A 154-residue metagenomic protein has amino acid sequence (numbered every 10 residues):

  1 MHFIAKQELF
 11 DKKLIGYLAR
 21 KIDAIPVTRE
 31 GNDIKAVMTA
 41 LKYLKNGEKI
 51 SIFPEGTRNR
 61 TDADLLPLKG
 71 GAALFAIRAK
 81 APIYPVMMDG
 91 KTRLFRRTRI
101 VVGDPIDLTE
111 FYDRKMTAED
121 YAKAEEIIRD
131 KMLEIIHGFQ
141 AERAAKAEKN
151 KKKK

Functional and structural regions predicted by a protein language model:
M1-G31, T39: Catalytic core of membrane glycerolipid acyltransferases/transacylases, capturing the structured, soluble-facing
K35-K154: Non-catalytic C-terminal accessory region of glycerolipid acyltransferases and related lyso-lipid remodeling enzymes
